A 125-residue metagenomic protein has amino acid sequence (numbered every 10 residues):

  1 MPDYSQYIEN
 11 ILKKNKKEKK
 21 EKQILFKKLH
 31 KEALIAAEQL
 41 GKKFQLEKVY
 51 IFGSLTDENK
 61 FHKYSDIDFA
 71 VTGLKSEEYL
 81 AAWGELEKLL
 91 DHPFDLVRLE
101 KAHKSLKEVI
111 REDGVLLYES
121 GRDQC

Functional and structural regions predicted by a protein language model:
M1-Y50, D57-K63, G73-C125: Catalytic core of pol beta-like nucleotidyltransferases
